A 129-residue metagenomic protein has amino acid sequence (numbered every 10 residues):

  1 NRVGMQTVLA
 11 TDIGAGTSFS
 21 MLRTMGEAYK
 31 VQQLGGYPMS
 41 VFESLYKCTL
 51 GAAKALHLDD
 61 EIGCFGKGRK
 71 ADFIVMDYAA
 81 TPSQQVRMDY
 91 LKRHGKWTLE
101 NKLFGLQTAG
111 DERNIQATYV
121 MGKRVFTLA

Functional and structural regions predicted by a protein language model:
N1-Q85, D89-K92: His/Asp/Glu-enriched, well-ordered alpha-helical/loop segment that forms or immediately abuts the divalent-metal
K70-A129: C-terminal cap of metal-dependent C-N hydrolases
